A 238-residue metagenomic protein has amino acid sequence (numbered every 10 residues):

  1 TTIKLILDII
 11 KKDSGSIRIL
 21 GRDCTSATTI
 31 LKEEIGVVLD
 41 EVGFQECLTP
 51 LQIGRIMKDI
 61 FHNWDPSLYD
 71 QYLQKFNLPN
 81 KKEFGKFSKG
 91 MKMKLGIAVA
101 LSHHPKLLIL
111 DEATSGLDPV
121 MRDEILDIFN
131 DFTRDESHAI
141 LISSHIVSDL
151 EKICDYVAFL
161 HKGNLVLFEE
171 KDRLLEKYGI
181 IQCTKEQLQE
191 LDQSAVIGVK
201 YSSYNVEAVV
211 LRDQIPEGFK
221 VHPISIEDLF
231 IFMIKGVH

Functional and structural regions predicted by a protein language model:
L7: Helix-to-loop junction immediately C-terminal to a conserved catalytic motif
G15-S26, I30-L31: Conserved ABC transporter NBD signature motif
E33, L39-L95: ABC-family P-loop ATPase nucleotide-binding domains
L108-E112, L117: Catalytic Walker B motif of ABC-type/P-loop ATPase nucleotide-binding domains
P119-M121: Helix N-cap at the start of a conserved alpha-helix in ABC-type nucleotide-binding domains
I197-H238: C-terminal coupling/interaction segments
